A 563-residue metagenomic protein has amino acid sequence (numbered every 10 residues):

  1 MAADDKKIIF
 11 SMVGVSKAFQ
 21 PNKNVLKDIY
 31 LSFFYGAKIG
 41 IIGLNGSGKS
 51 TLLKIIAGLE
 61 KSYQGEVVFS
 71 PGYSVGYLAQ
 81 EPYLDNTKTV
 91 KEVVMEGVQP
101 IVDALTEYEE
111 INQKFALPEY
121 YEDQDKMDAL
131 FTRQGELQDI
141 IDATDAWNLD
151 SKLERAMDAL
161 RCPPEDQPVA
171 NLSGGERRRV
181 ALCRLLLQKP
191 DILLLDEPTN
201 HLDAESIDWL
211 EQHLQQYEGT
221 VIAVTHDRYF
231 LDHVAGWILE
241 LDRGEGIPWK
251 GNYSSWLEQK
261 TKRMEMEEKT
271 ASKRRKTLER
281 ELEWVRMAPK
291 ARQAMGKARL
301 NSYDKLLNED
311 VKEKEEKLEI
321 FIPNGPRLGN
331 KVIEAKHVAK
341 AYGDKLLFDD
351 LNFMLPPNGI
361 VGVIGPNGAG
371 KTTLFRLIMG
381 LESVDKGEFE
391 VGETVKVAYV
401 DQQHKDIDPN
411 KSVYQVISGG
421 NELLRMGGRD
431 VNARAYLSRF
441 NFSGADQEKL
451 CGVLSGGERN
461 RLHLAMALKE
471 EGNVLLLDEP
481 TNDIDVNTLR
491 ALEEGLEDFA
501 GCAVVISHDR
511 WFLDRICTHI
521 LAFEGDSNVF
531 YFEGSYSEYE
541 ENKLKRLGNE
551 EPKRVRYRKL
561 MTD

Functional and structural regions predicted by a protein language model:
M1-S272, E316, P323-D563: ABC ATP-binding cassette signature C-motif
Q259-R292, G296-S302, L306-E313: Intracellular alpha-helical coupling/juxtamembrane segments of multi-pass membrane proteins
